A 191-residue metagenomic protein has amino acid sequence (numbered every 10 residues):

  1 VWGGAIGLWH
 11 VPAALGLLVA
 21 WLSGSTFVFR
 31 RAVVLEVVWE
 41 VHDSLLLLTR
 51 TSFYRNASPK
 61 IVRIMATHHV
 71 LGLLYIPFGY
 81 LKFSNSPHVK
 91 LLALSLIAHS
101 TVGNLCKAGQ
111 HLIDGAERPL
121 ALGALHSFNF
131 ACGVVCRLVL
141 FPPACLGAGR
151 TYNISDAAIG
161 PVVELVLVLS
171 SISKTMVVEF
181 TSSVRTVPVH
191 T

Functional and structural regions predicted by a protein language model:
V1-L96, K107-T191: Membrane-helix and juxtamembrane interface regions of eukaryotic multi-pass membrane proteins
T101: Acidic, glycine-rich loop-and-strand cores that form catalytic or ligand-binding grooves in diverse globular domains
